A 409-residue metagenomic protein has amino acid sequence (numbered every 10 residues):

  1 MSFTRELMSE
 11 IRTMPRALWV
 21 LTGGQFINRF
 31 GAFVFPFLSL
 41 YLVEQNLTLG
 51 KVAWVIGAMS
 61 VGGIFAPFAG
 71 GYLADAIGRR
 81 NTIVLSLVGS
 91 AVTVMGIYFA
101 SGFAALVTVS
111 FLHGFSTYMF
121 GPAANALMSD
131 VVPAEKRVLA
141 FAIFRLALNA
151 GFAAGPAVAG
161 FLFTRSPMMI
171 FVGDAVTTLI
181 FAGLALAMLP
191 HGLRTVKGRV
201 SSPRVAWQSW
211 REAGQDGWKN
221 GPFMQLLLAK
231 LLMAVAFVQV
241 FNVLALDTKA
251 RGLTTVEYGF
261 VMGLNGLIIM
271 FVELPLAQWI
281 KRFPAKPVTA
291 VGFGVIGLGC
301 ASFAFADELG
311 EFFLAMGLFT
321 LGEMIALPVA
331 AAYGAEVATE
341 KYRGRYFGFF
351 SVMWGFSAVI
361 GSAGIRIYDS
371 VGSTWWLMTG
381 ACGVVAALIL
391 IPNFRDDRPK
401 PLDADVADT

Functional and structural regions predicted by a protein language model:
M1-P15, G192-L227, T409: Juxtamembrane intracellular "pre-TM" segments in multi-pass secondary transporters
I11-S60, P222-A229, M233-V261: Helix-loop boundary and gating motifs at the non-cytosolic
F33, S60-F68, F152-A153, G266-L274 (+1 more regions): Residue-level signature of mid-helix packing/kink "hotspots" within the transmembrane helices of 12-pass Major
A66-G78, V272-A285, Y368: Helix-to-loop junctions at the C-terminal end of transmembrane segments in multipass secondary transporters
G78, F99-A104, F305-D307: Helix-breaking motifs and short loop linkers at transmembrane-helix boundaries and internal kinks in secondary membrane
N81-M95, P287-S302: Structural signature of the two symmetry-related core transmembrane helices
F111-L148: Cytoplasmic helix-loop-helix junction between adjacent transmembrane helices in 12-TM secondary transporters
I170-A187, W376-P392: Symmetry-related core transmembrane helices of the 12-TM Major Facilitator Superfamily/SLC fold
